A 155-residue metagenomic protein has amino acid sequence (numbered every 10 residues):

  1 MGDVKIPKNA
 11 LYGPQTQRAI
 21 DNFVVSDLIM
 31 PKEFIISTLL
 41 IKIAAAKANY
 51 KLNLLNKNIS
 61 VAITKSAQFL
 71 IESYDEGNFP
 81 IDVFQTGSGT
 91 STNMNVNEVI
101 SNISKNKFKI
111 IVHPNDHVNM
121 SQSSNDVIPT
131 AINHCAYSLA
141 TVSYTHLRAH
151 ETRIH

Functional and structural regions predicted by a protein language model:
M1-I81, E98: Generic N-terminal targeting/processing segments that precede catalytic cores or assembly contacts
M1-V24, S91-S124, I128-C135, R148: Internal glycine-rich alpha/beta core junctions
I29-P31, S104-V112, A140-Y144: Phosphate-handling active-site elements
P31-I35, N53-K57, T86, T90 (+3 more regions): Hydrophobic alpha-helical scaffolding
L39-N49, V127-Y144: N-terminal glycine-rich flavin-associated loop
K57-S60, I71-V83, N106-S123, R153: Short, flexible active-site-proximal loops enriched in glycine and acidic residues
T145-I154: Conserved small/polar residues in nucleotide/adenosyl-binding loops
